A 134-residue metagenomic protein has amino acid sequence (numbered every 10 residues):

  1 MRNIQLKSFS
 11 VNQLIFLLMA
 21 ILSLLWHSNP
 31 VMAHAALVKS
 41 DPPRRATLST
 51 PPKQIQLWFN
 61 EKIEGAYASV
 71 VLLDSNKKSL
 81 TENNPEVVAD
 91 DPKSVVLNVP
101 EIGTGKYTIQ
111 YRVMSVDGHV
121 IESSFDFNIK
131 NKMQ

Functional and structural regions predicted by a protein language model:
R2-L17: Bacterial N-terminal signal peptides that target proteins for export
H27-S28: N-terminal signal peptide c-region/cleavage motif recognized by signal peptidases
M32-P51: N-terminal edge beta-strand
T50, Q54-E61, H119-Q134: Extended, polar beta-sheet/loop recognition surfaces of beta-rich domains that mediate binding to diverse ligands
I55-Q56, E61-N83: Short, surface-exposed alpha-helix to beta-strand junction/turn motifs within ectodomains of secreted and cell-envelope
P100-G105: Surface-exposed, short loops/turns at beta-strand junctions within beta-sandwich domains
Y107-I109: A short tyrosine-centered beta-strand micro-motif
